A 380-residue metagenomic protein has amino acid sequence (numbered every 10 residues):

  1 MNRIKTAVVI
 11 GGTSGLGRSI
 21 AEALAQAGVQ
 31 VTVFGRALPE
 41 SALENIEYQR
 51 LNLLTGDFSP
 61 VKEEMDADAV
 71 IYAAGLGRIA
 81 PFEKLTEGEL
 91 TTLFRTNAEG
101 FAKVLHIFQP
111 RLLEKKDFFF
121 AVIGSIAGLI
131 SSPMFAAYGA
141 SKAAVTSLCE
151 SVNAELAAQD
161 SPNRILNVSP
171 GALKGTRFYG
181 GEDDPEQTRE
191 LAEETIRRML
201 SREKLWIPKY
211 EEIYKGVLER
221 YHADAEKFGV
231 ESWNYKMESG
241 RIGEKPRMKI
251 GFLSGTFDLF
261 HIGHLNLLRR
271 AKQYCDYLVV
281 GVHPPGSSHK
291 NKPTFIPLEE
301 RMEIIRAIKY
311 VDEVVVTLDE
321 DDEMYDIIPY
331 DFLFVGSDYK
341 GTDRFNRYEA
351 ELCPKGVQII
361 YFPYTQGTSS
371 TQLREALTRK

Functional and structural regions predicted by a protein language model:
T13, A21: N-terminal Rossmann NAD(P)H-binding glycine-rich loop of SDR-like oxidoreductase domains
A73-I79: Conserved NAD(P)H cofactor-binding loop of Rossmann-fold oxidoreductase domains
P81-F82, E89-L93: Substrate-binding pocket helix/loop in short-chain dehydrogenase/reductase
L105, S141: Active-site helix of classical SDR
S125: Residue(s) in the substrate-gating loop at a strand-loop-helix junction that position the organic substrate next
N163, N167-V168, Y179-E219: C-terminal helical subdomain
P246-K380: Nucleotidyltransferase catalytic core that binds NTPs
